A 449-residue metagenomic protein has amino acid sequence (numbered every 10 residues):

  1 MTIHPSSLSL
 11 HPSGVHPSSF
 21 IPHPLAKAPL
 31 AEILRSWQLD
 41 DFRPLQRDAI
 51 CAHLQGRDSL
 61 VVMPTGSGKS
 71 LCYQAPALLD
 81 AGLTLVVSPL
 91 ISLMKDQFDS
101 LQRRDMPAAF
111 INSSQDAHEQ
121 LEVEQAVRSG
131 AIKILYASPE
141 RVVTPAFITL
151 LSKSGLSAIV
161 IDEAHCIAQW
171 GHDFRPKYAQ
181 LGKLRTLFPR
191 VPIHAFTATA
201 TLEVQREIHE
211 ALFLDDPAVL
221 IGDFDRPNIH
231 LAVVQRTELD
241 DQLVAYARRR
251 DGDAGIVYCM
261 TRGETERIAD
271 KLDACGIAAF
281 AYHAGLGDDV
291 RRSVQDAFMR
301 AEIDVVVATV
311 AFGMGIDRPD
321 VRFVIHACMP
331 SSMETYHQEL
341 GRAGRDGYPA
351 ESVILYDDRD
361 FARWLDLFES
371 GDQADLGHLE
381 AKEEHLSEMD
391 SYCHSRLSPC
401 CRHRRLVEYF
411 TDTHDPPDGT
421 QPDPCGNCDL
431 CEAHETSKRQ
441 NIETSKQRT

Functional and structural regions predicted by a protein language model:
H4-S6, H11, H16-S18, H23-P24 (+2 more regions): Intrinsically disordered, low-complexity proline-rich regions
H23-S36, D41-P44, D48-S70, L78-D80 (+4 more regions): Helicase motor core with emphasis on the C-terminal RecA-like subdomain
G371-T449: C-terminal accessory/connector segments of nucleic-acid motor ATPases
